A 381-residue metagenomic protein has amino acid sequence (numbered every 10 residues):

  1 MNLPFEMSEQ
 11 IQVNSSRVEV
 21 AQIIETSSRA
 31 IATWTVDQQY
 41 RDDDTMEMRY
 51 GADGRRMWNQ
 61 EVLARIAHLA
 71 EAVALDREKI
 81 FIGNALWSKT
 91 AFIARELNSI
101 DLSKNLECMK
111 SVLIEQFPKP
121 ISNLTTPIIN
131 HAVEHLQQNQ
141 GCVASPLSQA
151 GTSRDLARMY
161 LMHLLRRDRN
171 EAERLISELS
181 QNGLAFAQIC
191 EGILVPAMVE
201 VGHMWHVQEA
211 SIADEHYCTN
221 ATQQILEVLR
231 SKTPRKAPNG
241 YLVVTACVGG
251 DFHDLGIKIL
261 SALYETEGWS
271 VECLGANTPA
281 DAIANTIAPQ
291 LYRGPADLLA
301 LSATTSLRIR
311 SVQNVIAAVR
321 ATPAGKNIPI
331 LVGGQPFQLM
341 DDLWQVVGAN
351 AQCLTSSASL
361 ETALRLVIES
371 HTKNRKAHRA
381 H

Functional and structural regions predicted by a protein language model:
M1-E107, S111-S180, N374-H381: Core of compact, soluble alpha-helical bundle domains
L86-K89, E107, S177, A280-A288 (+3 more regions): Amphipathic, non-transmembrane alpha-helical secondary structure
E134, A246-G250, L255-W269: Active-site-proximal alpha-helical scaffolds that flank and shape metal-associated catalytic sites
R169-N170, E178-I257: Long amphipathic N-terminal alpha/beta scaffold segment
V244, L298-S302, C353: Structural motif
E265-E267, E272-D342: Cofactor-cradling patches in redox/metallo enzymes
V332-H381: Peripheral docking tails and interdomain loops at the edges of cofactor- or intermediate-handling domains
